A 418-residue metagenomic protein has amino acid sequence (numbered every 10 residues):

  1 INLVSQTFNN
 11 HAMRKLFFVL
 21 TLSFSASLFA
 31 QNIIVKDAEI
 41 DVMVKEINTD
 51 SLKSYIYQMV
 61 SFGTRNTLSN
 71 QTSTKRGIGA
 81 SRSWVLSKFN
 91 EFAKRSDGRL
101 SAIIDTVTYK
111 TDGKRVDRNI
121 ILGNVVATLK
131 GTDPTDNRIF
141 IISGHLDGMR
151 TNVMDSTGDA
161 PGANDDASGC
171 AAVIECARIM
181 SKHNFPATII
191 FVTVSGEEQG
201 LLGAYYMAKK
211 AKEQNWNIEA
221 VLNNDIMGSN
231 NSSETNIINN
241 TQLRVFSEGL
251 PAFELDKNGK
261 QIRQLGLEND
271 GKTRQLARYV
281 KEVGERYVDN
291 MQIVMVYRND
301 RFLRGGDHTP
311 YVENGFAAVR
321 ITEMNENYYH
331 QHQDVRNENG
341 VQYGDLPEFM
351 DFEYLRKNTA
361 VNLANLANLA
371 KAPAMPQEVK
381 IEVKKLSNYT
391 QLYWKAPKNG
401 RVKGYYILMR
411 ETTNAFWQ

Functional and structural regions predicted by a protein language model:
I1-I33: Bacterial Sec-dependent N-terminal signal peptides
N32-G77, Y329-Q331, V335-G340, D345: N-terminal capping segment at the start of a domain
S51-K130: A non-catalytic alpha/beta surface segment that caps or lines the substrate-entry region of metallo-dependent hydrolase
V60, M227-E248, V294-P373: Active-site-adjacent mobile loop/cap segments within catalytic or ligand-binding domains
A127, I142-S143, D147-G148, N152-L201 (+1 more regions): Alpha-helical metal-binding/catalytic segments enriched in His/Glu/Asp
V194-G306: Metal-dependent peptidase/peptidase-like ectodomains
N388-G400: Conserved aromatic anchor
G404-Q418: Recognizes extended acidic, P/S/T-rich segments that occur within or adjacent to Ig-like beta-sandwich modules
